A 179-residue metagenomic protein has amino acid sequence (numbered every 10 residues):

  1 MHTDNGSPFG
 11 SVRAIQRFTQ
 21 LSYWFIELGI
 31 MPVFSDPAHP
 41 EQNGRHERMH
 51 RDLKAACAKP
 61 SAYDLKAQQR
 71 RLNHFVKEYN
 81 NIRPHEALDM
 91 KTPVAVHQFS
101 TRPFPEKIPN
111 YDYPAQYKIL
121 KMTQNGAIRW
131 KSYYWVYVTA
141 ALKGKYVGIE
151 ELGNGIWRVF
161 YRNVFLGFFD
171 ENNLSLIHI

Functional and structural regions predicted by a protein language model:
M1-N73, K77-E78, E171: RNase H-like DDE/DDD metal-dependent nuclease/strand-transfer catalytic core used by mobile genetic elements
K59-K107: Charged, gly/pro-enriched flexible loop segments at helix/strand junctions
L72-H74, K91, P114-A115, T123 (+1 more regions): Short gly/pro-enriched beta-turn/loop segments at secondary-structure junctions
R102-V136: Internal anion-binding site segments
K118, L174-S175: Outer-membrane beta-barrel proteins, especially TonB-dependent receptors
G126-N173: Low-complexity, glycine/alanine/valine/leucine- and proline-rich hydrophobic stretches
I177-I179: Conserved small/polar residues in nucleotide/adenosyl-binding loops
